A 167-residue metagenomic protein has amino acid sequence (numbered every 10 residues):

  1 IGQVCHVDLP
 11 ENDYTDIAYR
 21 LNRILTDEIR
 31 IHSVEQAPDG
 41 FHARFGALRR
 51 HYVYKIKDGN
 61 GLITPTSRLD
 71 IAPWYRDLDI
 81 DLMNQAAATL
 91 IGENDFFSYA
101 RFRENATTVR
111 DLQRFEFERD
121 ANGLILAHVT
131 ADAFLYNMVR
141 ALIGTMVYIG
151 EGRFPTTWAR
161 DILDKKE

Functional and structural regions predicted by a protein language model:
I1-E167: Structured-RNA-binding interfaces characteristic of tRNA pseudouridine synthases
